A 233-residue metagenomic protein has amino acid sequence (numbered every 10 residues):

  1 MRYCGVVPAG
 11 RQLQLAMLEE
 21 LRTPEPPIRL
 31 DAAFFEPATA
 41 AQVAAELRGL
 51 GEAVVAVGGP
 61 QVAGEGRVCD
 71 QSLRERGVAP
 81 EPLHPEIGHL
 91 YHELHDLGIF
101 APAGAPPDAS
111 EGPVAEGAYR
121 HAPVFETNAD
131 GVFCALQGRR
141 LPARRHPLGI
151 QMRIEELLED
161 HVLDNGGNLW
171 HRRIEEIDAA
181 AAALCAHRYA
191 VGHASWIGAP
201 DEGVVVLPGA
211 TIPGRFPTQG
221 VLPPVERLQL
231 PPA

Functional and structural regions predicted by a protein language model:
M1-A233: Phosphate- and other anionic-substrate recognition elements at nucleic-acid/protein interfaces
